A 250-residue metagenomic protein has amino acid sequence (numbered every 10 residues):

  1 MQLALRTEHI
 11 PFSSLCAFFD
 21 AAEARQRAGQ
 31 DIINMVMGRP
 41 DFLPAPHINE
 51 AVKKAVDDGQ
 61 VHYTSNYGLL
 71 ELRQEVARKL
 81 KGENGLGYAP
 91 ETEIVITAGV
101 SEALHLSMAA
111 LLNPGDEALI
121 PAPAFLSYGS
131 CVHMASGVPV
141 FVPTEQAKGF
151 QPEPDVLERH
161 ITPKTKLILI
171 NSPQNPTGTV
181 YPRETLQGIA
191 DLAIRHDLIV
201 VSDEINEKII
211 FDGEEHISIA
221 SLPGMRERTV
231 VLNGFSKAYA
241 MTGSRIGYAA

Functional and structural regions predicted by a protein language model:
Q2-A98, L106: N-terminal small-domain helix-loop-helix segment of the aminotransferase-like
R25-A28, A135, R195-H196: Helix C-cap/helix->beta junction micro-motif
Y88-I94, P114-E117, K164, R226-T229: Short acidic capping loops at alpha-helix termini that bridge into adjacent secondary structure
A110-V132: Conserved PLP-anchoring active-site segment centered on the Schiff-base-forming lysine
D116, G137, R195-I199, M225-E227: A short helix->loop->beta-strand "cap" motif at the edges of active sites that frequently abuts
M134-V140: A short helix-loop-beta submotif of the ANL/AMP-binding
V140, T144-D212: Active-site phosphate-binding strand-loop segment of PLP-dependent enzymes
L222-A250: Active-site PLP attachment segment
